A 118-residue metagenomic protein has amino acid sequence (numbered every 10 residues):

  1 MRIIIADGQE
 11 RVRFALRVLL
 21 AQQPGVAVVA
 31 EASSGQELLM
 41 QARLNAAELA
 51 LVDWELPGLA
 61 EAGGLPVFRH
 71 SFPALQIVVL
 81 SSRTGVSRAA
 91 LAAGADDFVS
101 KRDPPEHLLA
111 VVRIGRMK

Functional and structural regions predicted by a protein language model:
M1-V12, L16-L20, A50: Conserved acidic segment of CheY-like receiver
E31-L49: Acidic, metal-coordinating helix/loop segments flanking the phosphotransfer/catalytic sites of two-component signaling
R43-N45, F68-L75, A93: Conserved phosphotransfer cores of two-component systems
L51-F68: Conserved phosphotransfer microenvironments
G63, R83-V99, D103: Alpha4 helix (beta4-alpha4-beta5 surface) of REC/receiver domains from two-component response regulators
V78-L80: Hydrophobic/aromatic residues positioned on beta-strands within the core alpha/beta folds
V86, D103-R116: C-terminal output helix
